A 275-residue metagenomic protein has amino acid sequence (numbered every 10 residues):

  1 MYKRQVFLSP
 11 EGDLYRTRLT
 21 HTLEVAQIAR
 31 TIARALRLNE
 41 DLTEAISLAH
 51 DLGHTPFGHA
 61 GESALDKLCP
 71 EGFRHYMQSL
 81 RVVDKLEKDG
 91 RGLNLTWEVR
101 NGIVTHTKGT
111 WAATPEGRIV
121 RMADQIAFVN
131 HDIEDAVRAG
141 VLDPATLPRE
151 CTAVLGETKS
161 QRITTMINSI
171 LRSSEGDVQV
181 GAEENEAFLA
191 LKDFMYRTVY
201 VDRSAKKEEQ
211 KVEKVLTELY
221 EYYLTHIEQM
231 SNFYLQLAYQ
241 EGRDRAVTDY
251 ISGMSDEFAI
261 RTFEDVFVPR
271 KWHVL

Functional and structural regions predicted by a protein language model:
M1-Y2, H50: Polar low-complexity intrinsically disordered regions
K3-T22, A26-I32, R37-E40, F73-L275: Histidine-centered, transition-metal-coordinating active-site segments
L42, I46, D51-D89: A generic, well-ordered mixed alpha/beta core segment in the N-terminal half of proteins
